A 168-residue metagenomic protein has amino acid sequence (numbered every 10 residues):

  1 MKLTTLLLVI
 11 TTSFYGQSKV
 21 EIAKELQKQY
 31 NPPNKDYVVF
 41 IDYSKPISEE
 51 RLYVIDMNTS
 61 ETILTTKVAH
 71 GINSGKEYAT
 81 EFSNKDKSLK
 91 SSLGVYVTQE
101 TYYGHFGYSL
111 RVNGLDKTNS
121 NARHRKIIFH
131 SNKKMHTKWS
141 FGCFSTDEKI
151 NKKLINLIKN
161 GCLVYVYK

Functional and structural regions predicted by a protein language model:
M1-S18: Bacterial Sec-dependent N-terminal signal peptides
Q17-F141, E148-L157, C162, Y167-K168: Cell wall/extracellular polymer interaction/catalysis modules
